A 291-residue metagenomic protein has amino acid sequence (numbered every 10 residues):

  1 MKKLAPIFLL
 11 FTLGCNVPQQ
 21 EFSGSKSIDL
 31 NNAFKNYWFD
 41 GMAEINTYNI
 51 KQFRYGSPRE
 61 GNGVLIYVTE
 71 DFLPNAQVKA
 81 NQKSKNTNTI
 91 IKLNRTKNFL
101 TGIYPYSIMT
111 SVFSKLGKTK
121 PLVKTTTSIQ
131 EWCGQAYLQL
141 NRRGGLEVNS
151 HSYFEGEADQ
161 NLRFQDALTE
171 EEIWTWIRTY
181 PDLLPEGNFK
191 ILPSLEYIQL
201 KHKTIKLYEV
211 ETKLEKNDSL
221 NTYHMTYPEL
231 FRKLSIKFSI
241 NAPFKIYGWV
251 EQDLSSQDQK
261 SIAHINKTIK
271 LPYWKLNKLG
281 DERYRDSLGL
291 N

Functional and structural regions predicted by a protein language model:
M1-L4: Positively charged n-region of N-terminal signal peptides that target proteins for export
P6-F8: Sec-dependent N-terminal signal peptides
L13-G14: C-terminal motif of bacterial Sec signal peptides marking the signal peptidase cleavage site
Q20-G144, P185-N291: Acidic, serine/threonine-rich low-complexity disordered tracts
N141-E186: Surface-exposed beta-loop interaction hotspot
